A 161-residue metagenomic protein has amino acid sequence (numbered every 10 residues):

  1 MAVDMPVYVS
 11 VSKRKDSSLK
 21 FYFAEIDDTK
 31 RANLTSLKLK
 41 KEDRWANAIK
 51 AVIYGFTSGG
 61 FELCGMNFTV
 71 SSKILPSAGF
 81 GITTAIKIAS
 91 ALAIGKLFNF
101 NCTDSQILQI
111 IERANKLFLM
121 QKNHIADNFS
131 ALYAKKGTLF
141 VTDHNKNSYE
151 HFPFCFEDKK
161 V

Functional and structural regions predicted by a protein language model:
M1-T84, I88, L92-D104, R113 (+2 more regions): ATP-binding N-lobe of GHMP and related small-molecule kinases
F100-V161: ATP-dependent small-molecule kinase catalytic core of the GHMP/sugar-kinase superfamily and closely related
